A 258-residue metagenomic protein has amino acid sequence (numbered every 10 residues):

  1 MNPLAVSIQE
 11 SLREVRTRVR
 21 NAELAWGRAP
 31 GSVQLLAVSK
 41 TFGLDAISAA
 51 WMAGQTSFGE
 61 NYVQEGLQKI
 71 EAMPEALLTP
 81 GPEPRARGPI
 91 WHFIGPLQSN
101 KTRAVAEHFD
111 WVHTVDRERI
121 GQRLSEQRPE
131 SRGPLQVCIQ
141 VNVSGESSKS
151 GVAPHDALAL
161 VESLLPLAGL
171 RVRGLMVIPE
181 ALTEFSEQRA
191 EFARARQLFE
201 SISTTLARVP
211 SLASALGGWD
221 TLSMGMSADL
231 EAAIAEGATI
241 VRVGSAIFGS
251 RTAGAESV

Functional and structural regions predicted by a protein language model:
M1-A228, I234-E236, A246-R251: Conserved alpha/beta-domain cores
I240, G254-V258: Active-site loop ensemble at the mouth of alpha/beta enzyme cores that anchors a bound cofactor
